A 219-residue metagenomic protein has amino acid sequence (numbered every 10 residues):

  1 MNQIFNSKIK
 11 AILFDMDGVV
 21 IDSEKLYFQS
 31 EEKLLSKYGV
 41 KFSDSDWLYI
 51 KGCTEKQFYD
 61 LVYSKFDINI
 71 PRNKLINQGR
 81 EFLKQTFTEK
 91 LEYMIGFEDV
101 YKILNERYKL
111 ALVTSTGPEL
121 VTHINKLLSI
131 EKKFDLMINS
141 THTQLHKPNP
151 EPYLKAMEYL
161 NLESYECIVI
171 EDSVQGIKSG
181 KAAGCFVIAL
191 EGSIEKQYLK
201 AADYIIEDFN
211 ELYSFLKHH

Functional and structural regions predicted by a protein language model:
M1-K10, G117-P118, T122-H219: Asp-based, Mg2+/Mn2+-dependent phosphohydrolase catalytic module
N2-L48: Active-site neighborhood of HAD-like aspartate-dependent phosphohydrolases
L34-L35, T54-I68, I124, A156-M157: Helix-loop "lid/cap" segments that line or gate small-molecule binding pockets
S36, L104-N105, K181: Anion (oxyanion) recognition and catalysis
V40-F42, I68, I130, N161-L162: Helix N-cap/coil-helix junction residues
K41, K109-L110, F186: Residue-level detector of anion-binding/catalytic polar loops
K41, L61-D99: Metal-dependent phosphoesterase signature
Q85-L112, P118, T122: Short, acidic loop-to-helix structural element flanking the phosphoryl-transfer center in phosphate-processing enzymes
